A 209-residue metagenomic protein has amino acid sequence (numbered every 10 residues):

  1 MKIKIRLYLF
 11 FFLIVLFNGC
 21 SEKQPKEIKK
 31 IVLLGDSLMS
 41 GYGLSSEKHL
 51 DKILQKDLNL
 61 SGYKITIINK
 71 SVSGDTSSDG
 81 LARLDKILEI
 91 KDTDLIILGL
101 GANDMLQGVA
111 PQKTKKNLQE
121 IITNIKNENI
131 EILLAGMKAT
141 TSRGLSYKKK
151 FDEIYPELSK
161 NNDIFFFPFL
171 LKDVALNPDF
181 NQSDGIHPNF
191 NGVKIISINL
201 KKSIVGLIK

Functional and structural regions predicted by a protein language model:
M1-L9: Bacterial N-terminal signal peptides that target proteins for export
I5, S61, A175-N177: Short hydrophobic/aromatic segments of transmembrane alpha-helices and their interfaces
I5, Y42, I68-K70, K138-T140 (+1 more regions): N-terminal start-of-chain detector that recognizes signal peptides and the immediate post-cleavage beginning
L13-I14: Residue-level signal for mature regions of secreted extracellular proteins and peptides
F17-G19: C-terminal motif of bacterial Sec signal peptides marking the signal peptidase cleavage site
S21-D75, D79, R83-D92: Serine-esterase "nucleophile elbow" of acetyl-processing enzymes
K26, L81-K209: Alpha-helical cap/lid subdomain in secreted, periplasmic, or secretory-pathway luminal O-acyl-processing enzymes
